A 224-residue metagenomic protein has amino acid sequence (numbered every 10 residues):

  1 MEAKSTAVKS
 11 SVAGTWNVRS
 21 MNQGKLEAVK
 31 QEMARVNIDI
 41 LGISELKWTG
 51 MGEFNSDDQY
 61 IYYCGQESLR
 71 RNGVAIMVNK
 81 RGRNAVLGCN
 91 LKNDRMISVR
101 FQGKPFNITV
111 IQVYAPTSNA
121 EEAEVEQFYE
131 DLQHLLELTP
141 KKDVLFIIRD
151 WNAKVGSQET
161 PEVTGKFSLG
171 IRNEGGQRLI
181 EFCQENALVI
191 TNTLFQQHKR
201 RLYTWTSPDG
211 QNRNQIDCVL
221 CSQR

Functional and structural regions predicted by a protein language model:
M1-R224: A shared catalytic/ligand-binding motif for oxyanion handling
